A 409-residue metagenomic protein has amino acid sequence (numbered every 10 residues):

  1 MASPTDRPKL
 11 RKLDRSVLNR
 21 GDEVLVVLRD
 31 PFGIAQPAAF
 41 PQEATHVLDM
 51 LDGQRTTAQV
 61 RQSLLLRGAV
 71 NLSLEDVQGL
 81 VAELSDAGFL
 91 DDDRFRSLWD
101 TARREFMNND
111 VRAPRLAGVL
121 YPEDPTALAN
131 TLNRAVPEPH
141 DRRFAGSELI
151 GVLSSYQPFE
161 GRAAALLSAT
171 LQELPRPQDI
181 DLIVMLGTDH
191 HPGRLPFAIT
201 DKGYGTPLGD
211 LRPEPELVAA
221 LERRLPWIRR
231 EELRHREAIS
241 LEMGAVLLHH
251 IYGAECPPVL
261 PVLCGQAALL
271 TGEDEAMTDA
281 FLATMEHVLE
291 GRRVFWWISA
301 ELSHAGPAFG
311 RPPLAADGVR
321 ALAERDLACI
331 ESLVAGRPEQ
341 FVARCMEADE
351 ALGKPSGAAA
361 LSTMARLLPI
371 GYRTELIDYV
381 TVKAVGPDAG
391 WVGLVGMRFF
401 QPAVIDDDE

Functional and structural regions predicted by a protein language model:
M1-D49: Acidic, low-complexity/disordered tracts enriched in E/D and polar residues
L28, M397-F400: Short beta-strand element of the conserved SAM-dependent methyltransferase core
F32-P122, T126: Long, charge-rich, low-complexity alpha-helical segments
T45-M50, G386-P387, I405: Short, surface-exposed linear segments at secondary-structure transitions and domain or protein termini
D110-G371, Y379-V382, P402-E409: Active-site histidine-anchored catalytic micro-motif
T381-G390: Short proline/glycine-enriched turn/loop segments at secondary-structure junctions
G390-G396: Short hydrophobic/aromatic beta-strand or adjacent loop that forms the aromatic wall/cage of a ligand/substrate-binding
